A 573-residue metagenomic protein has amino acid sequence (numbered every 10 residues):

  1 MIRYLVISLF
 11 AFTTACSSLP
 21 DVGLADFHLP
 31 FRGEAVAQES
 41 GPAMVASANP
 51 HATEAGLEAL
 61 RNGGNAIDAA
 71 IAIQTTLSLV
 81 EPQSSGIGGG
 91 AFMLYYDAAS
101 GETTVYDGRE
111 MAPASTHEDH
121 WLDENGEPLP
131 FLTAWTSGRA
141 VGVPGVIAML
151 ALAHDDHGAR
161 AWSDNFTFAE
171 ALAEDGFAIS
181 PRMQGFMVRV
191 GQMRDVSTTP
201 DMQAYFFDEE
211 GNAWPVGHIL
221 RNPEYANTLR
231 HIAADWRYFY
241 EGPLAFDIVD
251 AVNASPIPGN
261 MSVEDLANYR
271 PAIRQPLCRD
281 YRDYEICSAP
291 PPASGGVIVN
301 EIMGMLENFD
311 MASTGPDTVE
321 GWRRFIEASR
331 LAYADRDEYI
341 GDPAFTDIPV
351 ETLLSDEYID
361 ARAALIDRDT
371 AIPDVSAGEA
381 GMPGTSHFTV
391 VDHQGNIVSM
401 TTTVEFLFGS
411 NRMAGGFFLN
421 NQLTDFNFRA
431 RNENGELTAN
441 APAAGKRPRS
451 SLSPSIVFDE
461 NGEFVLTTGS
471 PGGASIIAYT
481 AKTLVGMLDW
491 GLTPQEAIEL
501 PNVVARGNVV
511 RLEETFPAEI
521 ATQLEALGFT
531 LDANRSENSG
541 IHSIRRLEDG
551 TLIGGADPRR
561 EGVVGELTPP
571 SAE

Functional and structural regions predicted by a protein language model:
M1-I7: Sec-dependent signal peptide recognition, specifically the positively charged N-region followed immediately by
T14-A15: C-terminal motif of bacterial Sec signal peptides marking the signal peptidase cleavage site
L19-E54, E58, A66-D235, F239-E241 (+5 more regions): Noncatalytic scaffold domains of N-terminal-nucleophile
G23, N308-T403, R412-A414, R535: Internal maturation/activation junctions in enzymes
L79-Q83, G90-Y96, S100-V105, G259-S262 (+3 more regions): Active-site rim segments in enzyme catalytic domains, especially the processed small/beta chain of N-terminal
I273, M382-T385, S450-L452: Short, small/polar residue-rich loop motifs at catalytic or cofactor-binding pockets
C287-G296, T385, T389, S399-N411 (+1 more regions): Glycine-rich phosphate/pyrophosphate-binding beta-alpha loops
G445-R447, D489-S536: Extended C-terminal subregions enriched in glycine
